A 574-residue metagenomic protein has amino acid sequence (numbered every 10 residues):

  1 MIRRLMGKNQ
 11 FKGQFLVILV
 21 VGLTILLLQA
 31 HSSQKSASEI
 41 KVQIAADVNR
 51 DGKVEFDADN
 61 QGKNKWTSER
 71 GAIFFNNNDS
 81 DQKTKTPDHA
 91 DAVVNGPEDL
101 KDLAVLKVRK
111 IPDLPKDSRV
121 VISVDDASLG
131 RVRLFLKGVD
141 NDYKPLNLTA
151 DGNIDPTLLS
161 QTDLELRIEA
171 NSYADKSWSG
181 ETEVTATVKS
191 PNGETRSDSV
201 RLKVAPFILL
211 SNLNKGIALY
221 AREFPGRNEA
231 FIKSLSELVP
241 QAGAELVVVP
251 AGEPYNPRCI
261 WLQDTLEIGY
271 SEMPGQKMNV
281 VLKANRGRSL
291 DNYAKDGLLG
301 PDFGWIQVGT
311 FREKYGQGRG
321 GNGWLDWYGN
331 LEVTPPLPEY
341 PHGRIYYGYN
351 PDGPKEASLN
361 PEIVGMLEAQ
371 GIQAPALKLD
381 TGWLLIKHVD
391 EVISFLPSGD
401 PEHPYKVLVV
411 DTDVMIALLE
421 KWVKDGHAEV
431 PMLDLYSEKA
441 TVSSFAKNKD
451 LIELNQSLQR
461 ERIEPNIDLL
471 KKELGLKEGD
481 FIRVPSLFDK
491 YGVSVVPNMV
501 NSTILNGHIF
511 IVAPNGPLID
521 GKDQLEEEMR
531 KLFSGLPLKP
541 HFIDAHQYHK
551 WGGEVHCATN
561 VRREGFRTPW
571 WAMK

Functional and structural regions predicted by a protein language model:
M1-N9: N-terminal secretory signal peptides that target proteins for export/translocation
Q10-Q14, V21-L26: N-terminal signal-anchor transmembrane helix specifying type II single-pass membrane topology of secretory-pathway
S33-K574: Histidine/cysteine-enriched polar flanking segments
